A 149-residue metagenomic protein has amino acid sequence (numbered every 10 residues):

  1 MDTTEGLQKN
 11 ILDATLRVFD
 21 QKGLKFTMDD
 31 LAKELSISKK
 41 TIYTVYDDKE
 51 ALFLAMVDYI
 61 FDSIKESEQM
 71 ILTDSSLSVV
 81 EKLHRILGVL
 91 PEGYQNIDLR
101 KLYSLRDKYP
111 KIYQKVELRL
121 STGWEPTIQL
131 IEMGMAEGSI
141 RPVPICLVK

Functional and structural regions predicted by a protein language model:
M1-G6: N-terminal intrinsically disordered/low-complexity leader segments
N10, A14, V18-A51, A55: Helix-turn-helix
L12, V80, H84, W124-E132: An amphipathic alpha-helix signature
A55, Q69-N96, K149: Hydrophobic alpha-helical connector segments
D58-K65: Short, basic, alpha-helical segments at the C-terminal edge of helix-turn-helix-like DNA-binding modules
P91-Q114: Amphipathic alpha-helical segments used for helix-helix packing
S121-K149: Hydrophobic alpha-helical bundle segments that form small-molecule/ligand-binding pockets
